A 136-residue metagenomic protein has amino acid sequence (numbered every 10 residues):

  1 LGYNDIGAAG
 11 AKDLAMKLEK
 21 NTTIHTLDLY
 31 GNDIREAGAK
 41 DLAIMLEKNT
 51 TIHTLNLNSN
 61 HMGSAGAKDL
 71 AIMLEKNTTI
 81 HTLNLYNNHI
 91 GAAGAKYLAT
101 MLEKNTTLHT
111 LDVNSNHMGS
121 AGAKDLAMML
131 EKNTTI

Functional and structural regions predicted by a protein language model:
L1, H25-L29, H53-L57, H81-L85 (+1 more regions): Conserved hydrophobic beta-strand positions in leucine-rich repeat
G2-A8, M16, T23-H25: Long, compositionally biased low-complexity repeat segments characteristic of intrinsically disordered regions
A8-K17, E36-M45, S64-M73, A92-M101 (+1 more regions): Leucine-rich repeat
L18-E19, T26, E36, T54 (+5 more regions): Positively charged, low-complexity intrinsically disordered regions
E19-I24, L46-I52, L74-I80, L102-L108 (+1 more regions): Structural signal for repeat-unit boundaries in curved repeat scaffolds
L55, T110-L111, N116, A123-I136: Leucine-rich solenoid repeat scaffolds
